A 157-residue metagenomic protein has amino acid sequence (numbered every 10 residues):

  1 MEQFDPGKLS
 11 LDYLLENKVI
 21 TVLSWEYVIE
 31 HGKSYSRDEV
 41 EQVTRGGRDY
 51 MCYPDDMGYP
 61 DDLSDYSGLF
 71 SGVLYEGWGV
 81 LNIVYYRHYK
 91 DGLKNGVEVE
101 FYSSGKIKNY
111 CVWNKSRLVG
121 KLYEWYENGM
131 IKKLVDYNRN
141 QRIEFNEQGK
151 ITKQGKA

Functional and structural regions predicted by a protein language model:
M1-A157: Glycine/tyrosine- and acidic-biased, solvent-exposed loop/turn segments at the edges of beta-strands
